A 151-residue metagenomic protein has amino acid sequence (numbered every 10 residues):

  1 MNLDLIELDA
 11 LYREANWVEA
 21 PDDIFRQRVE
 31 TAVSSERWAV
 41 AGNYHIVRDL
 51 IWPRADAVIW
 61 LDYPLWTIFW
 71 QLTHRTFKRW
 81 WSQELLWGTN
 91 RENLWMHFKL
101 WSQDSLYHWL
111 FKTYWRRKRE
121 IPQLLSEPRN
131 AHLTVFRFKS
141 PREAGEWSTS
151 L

Functional and structural regions predicted by a protein language model:
M1-D4: A conserved segment at the C-terminal end of the G1
I6-Y63: Conserved nucleotide-sensing/catalytic segment adjacent to the nucleotide-binding pocket in NTP-handling enzymes
E14-N16, Q71, W147: Residues that scaffold the ATP/ADP-binding catalytic core of kinase and kinase-like folds
S35, A57, H74-K78, S82 (+1 more regions): A short linear boundary/processing microfeature
W52, D62, L72-T73, S148: Short, flexible helix/strand-to-coil boundary loops that buttress conserved ligand/catalytic motifs in alpha/beta
Y63-R117: A glycine- and Lys/Arg-enriched "phosphate-lid" helix/loop adjacent to the NTP-binding pocket of small-molecule kinases
H108-L151: NTP-dependent small-molecule kinase module
